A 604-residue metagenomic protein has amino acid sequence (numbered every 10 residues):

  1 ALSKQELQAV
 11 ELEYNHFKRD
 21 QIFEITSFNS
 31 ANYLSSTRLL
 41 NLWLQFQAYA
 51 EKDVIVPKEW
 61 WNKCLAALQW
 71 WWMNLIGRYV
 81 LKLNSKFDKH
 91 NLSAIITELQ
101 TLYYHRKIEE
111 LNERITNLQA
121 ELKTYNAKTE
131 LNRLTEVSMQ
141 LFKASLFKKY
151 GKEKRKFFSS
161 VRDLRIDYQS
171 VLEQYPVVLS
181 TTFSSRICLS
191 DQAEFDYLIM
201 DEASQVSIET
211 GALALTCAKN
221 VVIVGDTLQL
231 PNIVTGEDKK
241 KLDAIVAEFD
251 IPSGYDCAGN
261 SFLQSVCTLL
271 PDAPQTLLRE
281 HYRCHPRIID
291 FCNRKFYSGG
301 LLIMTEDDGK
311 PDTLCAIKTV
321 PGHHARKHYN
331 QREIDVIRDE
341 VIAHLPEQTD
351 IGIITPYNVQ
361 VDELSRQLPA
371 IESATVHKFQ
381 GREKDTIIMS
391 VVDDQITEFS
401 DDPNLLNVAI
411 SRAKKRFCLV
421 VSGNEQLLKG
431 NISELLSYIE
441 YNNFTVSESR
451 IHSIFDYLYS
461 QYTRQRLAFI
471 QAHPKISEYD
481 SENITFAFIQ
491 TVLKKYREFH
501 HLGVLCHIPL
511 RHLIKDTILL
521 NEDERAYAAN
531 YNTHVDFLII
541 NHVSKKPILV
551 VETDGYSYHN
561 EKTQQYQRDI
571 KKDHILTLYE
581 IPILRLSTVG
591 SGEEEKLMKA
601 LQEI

Functional and structural regions predicted by a protein language model:
L2-L68: Extended alpha-helical coiled-coil "stalk/arm" regions that act as elongated linkers or oligomerization scaffolds
F46-E194: Conserved helicase NTPase catalytic core signature
E59-W60, C64-W71, I76-V80, N84-S85 (+1 more regions): ASCE P-loop NTPase helicase motor core
E194-F195, C217-N220, L270-Q275, D312-L314 (+4 more regions): Short glycine-/polar-rich loops that comprise or flank the Walker A/P-loop and associated switch/sensor motifs
E237-T276, N293, D312, I396-H500: Helicase C-terminal subdomain and adjacent C-terminal extension
S298-Q367, E372: Conserved helicase/translocase motor-coupling segment
V336, A343-G352, V359-S411, K415-L428 (+1 more regions): Conserved helicase C-terminal RecA-like lobe
I451-I604: Nucleic-acid endo/exonuclease domains
